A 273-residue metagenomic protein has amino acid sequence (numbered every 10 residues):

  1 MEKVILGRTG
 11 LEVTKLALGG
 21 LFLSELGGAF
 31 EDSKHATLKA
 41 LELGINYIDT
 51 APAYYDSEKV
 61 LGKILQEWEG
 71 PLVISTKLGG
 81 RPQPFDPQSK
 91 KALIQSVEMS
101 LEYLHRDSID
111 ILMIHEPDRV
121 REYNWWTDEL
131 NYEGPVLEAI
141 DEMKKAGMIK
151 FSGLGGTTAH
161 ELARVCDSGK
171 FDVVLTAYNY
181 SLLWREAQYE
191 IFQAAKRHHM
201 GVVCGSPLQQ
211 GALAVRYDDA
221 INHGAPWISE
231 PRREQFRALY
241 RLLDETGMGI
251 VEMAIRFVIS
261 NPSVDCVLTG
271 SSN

Functional and structural regions predicted by a protein language model:
M1-T76: N-terminal binding-site loop/beta-alpha segment at the start of enzyme catalytic domains that lines or forms
M1-T9, L61-E67, L93-L104, Y189-M200: Short amphipathic alpha-helices and their capping/turn segments at secondary-structure boundaries
K3, P117-N273: Beta/alpha (TIM)-barrel catalytic core signal, keyed to glycine-rich beta->alpha loops juxtaposed to Asp/Glu that bind
L6, L18, A40, I48 (+9 more regions): Conserved, mostly hydrophobic/aromatic
G19-E31, L78-I94, Y123-E129: Active-site mouth loops of central-metabolism enzymes
G27-A40, D86-H105, T157-R164, A254: Short, acidic/polar
E67, P71-K91, I114-D118: Structural motif corresponding to the early beta-alpha repeats
L101-W125: Active-site groove signature of glycoside hydrolases
